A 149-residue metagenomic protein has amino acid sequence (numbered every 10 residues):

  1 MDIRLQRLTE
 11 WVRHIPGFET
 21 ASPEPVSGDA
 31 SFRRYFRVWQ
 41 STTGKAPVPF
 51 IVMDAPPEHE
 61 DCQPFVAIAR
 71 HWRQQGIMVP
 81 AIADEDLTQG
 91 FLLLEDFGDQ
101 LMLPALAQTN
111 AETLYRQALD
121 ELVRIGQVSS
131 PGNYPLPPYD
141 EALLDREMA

Functional and structural regions predicted by a protein language model:
M1, S31, E58-D61: Alpha-helix N-cap/loop-to-helix initiation residues
M1-T20: Juxta-kinase regulatory segment immediately upstream of eukaryotic protein kinase catalytic domains
L5, T9, L144-A149: An amphipathic alpha-helix signature
R13, P25, I82: Short, flexible, glycine/charge-rich loop motifs used to bind or transfer phosphoryl groups or to couple energy/partner
H14, P23, K45-P47: Selective for proline/serine-rich intrinsically disordered segments in cytosolic/nuclear regulatory regions
F18-W39: ATP-binding glycine-rich phosphate-binding loop
F36-E147: ATP-binding pocket architecture of kinase catalytic cores
